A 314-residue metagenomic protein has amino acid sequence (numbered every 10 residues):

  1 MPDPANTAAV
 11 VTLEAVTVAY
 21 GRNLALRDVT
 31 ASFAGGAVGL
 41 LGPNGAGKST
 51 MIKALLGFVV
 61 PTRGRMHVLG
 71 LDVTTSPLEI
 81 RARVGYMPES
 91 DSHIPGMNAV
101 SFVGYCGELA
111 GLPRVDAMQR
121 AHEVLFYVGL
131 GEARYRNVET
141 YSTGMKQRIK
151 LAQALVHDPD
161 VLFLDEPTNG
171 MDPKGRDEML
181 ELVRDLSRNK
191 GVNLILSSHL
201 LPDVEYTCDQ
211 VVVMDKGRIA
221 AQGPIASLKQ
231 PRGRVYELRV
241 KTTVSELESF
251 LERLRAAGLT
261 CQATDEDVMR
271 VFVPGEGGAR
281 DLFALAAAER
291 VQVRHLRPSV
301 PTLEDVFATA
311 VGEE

Functional and structural regions predicted by a protein language model:
P2-L13, T17-D28, A34, P77: A short, flexible loop at the N-terminus of ABC-type nucleotide-binding domains that lies
P43-G47: Walker A (P-loop) phosphate-binding loop of ABC-type ATPase nucleotide-binding domains
G64-T75, E79-I80: Conserved ABC transporter NBD signature motif
G104, E108, V115-A133: Conserved ABC ATPase "signature" region
D158: Conserved catalytic motifs of ABC-family nucleotide-binding domains
L162-E166: Catalytic Walker B motif of ABC-type/P-loop ATPase nucleotide-binding domains
L180-P274: ABC transporter nucleotide-binding domain
